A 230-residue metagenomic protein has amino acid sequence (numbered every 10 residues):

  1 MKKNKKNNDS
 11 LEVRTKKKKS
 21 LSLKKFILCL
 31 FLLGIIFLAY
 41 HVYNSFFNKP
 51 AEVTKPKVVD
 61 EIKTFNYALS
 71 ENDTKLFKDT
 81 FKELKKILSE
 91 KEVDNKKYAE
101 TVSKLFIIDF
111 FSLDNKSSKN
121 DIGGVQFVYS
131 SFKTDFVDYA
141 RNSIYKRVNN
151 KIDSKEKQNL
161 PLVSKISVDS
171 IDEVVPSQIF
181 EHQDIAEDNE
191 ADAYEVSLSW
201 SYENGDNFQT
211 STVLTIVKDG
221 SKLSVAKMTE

Functional and structural regions predicted by a protein language model:
M1, N115, P176: Short regulatory "switch" loops immediately downstream of catalytic or recognition motifs within protein catalytic
K2-K17, L23-I27, G34-Y40, N204 (+1 more regions): Glycine-rich, aromatic-bearing surface loops/beta-hairpins
K2-K24, L28, H41-Y98, I108-D109: N-terminal, intrinsically disordered, polar/charged segments of Gram-positive cell-envelope systems that serve as
S22, L32-F37, N95-Y98, S117-S118 (+1 more regions): General structural signal for secondary-structure boundaries
A39, E71, R141-S143, S170-E173: Extended interaction regions within the primary functional domain
L69-N159: Core segments of small alpha/beta cavity-forming domains
I144-E181: Long, charge-rich low-complexity segments
V168-E230: Exposed beta-sheet edge and beta->alpha loop/turn motif
